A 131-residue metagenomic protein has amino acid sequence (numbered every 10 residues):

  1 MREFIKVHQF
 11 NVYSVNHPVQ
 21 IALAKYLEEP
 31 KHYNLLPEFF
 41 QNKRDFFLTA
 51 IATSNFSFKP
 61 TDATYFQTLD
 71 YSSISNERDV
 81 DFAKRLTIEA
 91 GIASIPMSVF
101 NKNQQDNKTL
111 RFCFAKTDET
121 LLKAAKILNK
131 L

Functional and structural regions predicted by a protein language model:
M1-Q41, A50, L131: Conserved core segment of the aminotransferase class I/II
H8, R44, A125: Short amphipathic alpha-helical/adjacent loop interface patches that line ligand and macromolecule-binding sites
N11, Y71-I74: Short, contiguous acidic/charged loop-to-helix segments that flank catalytic cores in large enzymes
Q20, A24, F40-I51, F58-Y71 (+1 more regions): Conserved glycine-rich beta-strand-loop-beta hairpin in the small C-terminal domain of fold type I
E28, D70-S72, A115-T117: Residue-level recognition of strand-loop junctions within catalytic nucleotide-signaling folds
E77-D79: A short beta-strand-loop-beta hairpin characteristic of the jelly-roll/cupin
F82: Short active-site alpha-helical segment characteristic of glycosyltransferases and processive polysaccharide synthases
R85-S94, F100-L131: PLP-dependent enzyme catalytic core of the Aspartate aminotransferase-like
